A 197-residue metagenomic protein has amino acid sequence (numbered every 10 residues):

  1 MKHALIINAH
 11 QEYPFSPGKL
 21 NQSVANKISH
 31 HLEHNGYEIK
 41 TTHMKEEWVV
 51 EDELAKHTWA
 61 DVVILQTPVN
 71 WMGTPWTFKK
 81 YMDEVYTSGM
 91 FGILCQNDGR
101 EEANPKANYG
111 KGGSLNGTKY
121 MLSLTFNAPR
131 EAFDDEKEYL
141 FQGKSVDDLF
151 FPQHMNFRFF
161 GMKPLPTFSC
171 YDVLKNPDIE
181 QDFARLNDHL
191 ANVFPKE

Functional and structural regions predicted by a protein language model:
M1-N35: N-terminal beta1-alpha1 ligand-phosphate binding loop
L5-I7, K40-T42, I64, M121-S123 (+1 more regions): Hydrophobic/aromatic beta-strand patches that form the interior of the parallel beta-sheet core in alpha/beta enzyme
H10-P14, N127-E136, Y171-L174: A short, flexible beta-alpha/helix-coil linker loop
N21, Y139-E197: Glycine-rich phosphate/pyrophosphate-binding loop and the adjoining helix
H31-Y37, G112, T118, N156-L165: A structural motif corresponding to the C-terminal end of an alpha-helix and its immediate exit/capping segment
N35-W48, F168-Y171: A short beta-strand-loop structural module common to alpha/beta enzyme folds
E47-A55, K175-D182: Structural motif
E51-Q153: Helix-loop-strand module that forms the ligand-binding subsite of alpha/beta enzymes
